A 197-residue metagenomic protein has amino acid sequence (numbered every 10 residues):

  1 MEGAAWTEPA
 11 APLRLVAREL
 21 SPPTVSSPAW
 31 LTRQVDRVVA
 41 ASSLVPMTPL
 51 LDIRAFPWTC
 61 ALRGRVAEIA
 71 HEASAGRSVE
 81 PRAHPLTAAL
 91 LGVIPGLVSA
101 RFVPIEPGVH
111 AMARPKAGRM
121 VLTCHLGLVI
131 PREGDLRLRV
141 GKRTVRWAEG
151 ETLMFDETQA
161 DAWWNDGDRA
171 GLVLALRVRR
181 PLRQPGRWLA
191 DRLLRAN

Functional and structural regions predicted by a protein language model:
M1-M120, E133-G134, G171, P185-N197: Fe(II)/2-oxoglutarate oxygenase catalytic core
S99, T123-H125, A160: Conserved beta-strand residues within beta-sheet cores
I105, V140-G141, F155-T158, L176-R177: Short His-Asn-centered micro-motif
A111-R114, L136, F155, D161-G167: Short beta-strand His + acidic residue motifs that chelate non-heme Fe in jelly-roll/DSBH and cupin folds
T123-L126, M154, D168-P185: A short hydrophobic beta-strand segment most commonly corresponding to one strand of the jelly-roll/cupin
V129-E149: A short beta-strand-loop-beta hairpin characteristic of the jelly-roll/cupin
R146-A160: Conserved metal-binding segment of the jelly-roll/cupin
